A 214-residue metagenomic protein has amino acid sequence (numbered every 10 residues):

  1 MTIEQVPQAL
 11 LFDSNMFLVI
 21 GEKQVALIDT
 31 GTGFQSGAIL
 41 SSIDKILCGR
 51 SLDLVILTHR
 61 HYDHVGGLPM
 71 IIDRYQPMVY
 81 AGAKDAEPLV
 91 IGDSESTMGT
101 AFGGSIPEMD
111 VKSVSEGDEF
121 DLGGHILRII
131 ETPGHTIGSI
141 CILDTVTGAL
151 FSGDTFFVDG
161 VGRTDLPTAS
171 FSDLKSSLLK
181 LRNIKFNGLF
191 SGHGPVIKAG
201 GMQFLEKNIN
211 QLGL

Functional and structural regions predicted by a protein language model:
M1-L47, C141-G153: Conserved beta-strand hairpin/beta-sheet module of binuclear metal-dependent hydrolase folds, prominently
I3-Q8, G31-G33, V55-T58, R128 (+1 more regions): Short, flexible loop segments at the rims of nucleotide/cofactor-binding pockets, characterized by
P7-A9, M109-K112, E131-P133: Short Gly/Pro-enriched turn/cap motifs at secondary-structure boundaries
N15-F17, K112, G117-D118, I140: Residue-level detector of beta-strand structural context in well-folded domains
A26-I28, I56, V79, F151 (+1 more regions): Residue-level marker for buried hydrophobic side chains located in beta-strands that build the well-ordered beta-sheet
G33-F34, E95, I126-P133, I137-L212: Metallo-beta-lactamase
F34-F120, N210: Active-site HxH/HxHxD metal-binding segment of metal-dependent hydrolases
